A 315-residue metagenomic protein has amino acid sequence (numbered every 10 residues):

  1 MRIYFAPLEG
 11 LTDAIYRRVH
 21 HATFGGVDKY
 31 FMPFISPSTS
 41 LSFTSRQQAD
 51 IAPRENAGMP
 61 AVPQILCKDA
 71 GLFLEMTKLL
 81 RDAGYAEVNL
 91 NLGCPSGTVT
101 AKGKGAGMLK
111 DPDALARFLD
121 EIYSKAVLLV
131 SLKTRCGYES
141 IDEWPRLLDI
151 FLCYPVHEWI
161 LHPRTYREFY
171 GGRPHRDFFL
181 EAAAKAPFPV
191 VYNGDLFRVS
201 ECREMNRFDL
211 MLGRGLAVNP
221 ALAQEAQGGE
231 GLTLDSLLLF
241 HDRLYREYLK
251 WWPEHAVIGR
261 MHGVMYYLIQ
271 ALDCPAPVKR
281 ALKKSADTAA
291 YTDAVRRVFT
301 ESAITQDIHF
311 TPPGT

Functional and structural regions predicted by a protein language model:
M1-T315: Flavin-dependent oxidoreductase catalytic cores
